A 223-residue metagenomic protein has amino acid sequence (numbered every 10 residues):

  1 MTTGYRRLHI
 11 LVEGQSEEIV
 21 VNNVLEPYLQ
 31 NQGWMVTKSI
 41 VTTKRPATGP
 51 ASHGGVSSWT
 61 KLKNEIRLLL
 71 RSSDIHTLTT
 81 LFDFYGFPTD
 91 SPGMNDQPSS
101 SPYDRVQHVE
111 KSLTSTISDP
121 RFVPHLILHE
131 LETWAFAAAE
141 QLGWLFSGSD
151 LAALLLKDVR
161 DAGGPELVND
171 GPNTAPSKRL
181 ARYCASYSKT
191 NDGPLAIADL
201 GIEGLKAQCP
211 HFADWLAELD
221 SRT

Functional and structural regions predicted by a protein language model:
M1-Y5, E18-G49, K63-T223: C-terminal accessory helical subdomains adjacent to catalytic cores in phosphodiester- and nucleotide-handling enzymes
I10-I19: Catalytic nucleophile-elbow at a beta strand-turn-alpha helix junction centered on a G-D-S/GDSL motif, marking
S52-W59: Non-catalytic terminal and connector segments of soluble metabolic enzymes
